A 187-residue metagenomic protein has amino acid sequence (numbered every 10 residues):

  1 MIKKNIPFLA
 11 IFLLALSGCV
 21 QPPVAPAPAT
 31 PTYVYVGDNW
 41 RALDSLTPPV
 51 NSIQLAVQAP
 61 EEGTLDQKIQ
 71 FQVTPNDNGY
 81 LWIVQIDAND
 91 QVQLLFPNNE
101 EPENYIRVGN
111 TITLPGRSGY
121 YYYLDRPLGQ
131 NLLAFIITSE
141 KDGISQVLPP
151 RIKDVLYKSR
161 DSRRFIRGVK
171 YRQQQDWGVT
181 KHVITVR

Functional and structural regions predicted by a protein language model:
M1-F8: Bacterial N-terminal signal peptides that target proteins for export
F8-S17: Bacterial N-terminal signal peptides
C19-Y80, V84-R187: Secretory-pathway glycoprotein ectodomains that are cysteine- and/or Ser/Thr/Pro-rich
